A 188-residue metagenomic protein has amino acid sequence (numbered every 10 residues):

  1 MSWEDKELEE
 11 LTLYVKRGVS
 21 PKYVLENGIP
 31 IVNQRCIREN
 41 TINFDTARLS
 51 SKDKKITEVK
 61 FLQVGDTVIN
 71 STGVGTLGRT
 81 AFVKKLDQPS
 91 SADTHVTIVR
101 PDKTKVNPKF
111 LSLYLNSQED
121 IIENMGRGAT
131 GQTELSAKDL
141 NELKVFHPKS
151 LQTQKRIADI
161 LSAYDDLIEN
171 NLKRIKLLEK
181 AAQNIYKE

Functional and structural regions predicted by a protein language model:
M1-V19, E142-E188: Non-catalytic DNA-recognition/assembly elements of restriction-modification systems
D5, P108, E119, A137 (+1 more regions): Alpha-helix initiation and N-capping motif
D5-Y23, R35-T67: Sequence-specific dsDNA recognition surfaces
P21-K22, D87, T130-L135: Short proline/glycine-enriched turn/loop segments at secondary-structure junctions
G28: Short aromatic-glycine-enriched beta-strand elements
N33, T57-S117, S136: A short beta-sheet element
Q34-R35, A92-V96, S112-K155: Glycine-anchored helix-breaking recognition loops at helix->coil/strand junctions
N40-I42, P108-K109, E123: Short helix/loop capping segments that flank catalytic or ligand/cofactor-binding pockets
